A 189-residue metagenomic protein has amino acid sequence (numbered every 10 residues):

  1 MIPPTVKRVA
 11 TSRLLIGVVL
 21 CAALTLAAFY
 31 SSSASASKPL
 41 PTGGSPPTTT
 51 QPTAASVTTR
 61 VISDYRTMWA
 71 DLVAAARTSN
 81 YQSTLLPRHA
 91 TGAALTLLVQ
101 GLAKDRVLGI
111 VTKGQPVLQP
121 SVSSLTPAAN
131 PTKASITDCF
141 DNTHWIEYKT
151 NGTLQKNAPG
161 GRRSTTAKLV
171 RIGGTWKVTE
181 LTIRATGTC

Functional and structural regions predicted by a protein language model:
M1-T50, T188: Amphipathic, hydrophobic N-terminal targeting peptides for secretion and organelle import
L40-S45, P52-T53, P87-L98, S123-T126 (+2 more regions): Short low-complexity stretches enriched in small and charged residues
S45-P116: Core segments of small alpha/beta cavity-forming domains
Q51-P52, T58, R77-T78, P131-S135 (+4 more regions): Extracytoplasmic/periplasmic mature domains of Sec-exported, cell-envelope-associated bacterial proteins
A93-A94, D141-W145, A185: Solvent-exposed loop/turn segments at secondary-structure junctions within structured extracellular/periplasmic domains
V107-T150: Surface-exposed, charged secondary-structure patches
S135, Q155-C189: Short beta-strand edge/turn micro-motifs at domain boundaries
